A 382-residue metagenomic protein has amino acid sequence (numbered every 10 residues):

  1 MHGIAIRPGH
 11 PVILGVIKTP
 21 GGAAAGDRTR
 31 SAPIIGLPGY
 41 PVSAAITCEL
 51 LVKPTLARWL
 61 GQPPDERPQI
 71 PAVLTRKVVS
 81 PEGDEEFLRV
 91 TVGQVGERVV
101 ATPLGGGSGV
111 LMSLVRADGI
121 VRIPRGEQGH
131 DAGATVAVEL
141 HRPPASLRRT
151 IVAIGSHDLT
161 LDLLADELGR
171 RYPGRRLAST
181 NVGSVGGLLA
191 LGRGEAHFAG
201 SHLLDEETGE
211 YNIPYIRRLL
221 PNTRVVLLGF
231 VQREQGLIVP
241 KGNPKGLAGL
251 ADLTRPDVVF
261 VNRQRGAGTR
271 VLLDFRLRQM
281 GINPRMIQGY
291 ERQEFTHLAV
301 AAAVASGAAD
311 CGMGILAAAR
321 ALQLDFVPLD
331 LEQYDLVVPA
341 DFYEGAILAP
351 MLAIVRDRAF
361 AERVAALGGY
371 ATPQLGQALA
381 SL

Functional and structural regions predicted by a protein language model:
M1-L147: Flexible glycine/proline-rich
V92, E97, P103-E195, Y211-R224 (+3 more regions): N-terminal hydrophobic or amphipathic helices and topogenic motifs
L163-P173, L250-A251, R263-R265, T269-R292: Ligand-binding cleft/hinge of the Venus flytrap
S179-L189, R285-A302: Short helix-initiation/N-cap motifs at beta->coil->alpha
L191-G192, L253, L273, A301-A305: Hydrophobic residues within well-ordered alpha-helices
G200-I216, A301-D330: A ligand-binding cleft/hinge motif common to bilobed small-molecule-binding domains
V225-E234, L324-A353, Q374-Q377: Periplasmic-binding protein-like
V239-F260: Flexible hinge/capping segments at coil-to-helix
